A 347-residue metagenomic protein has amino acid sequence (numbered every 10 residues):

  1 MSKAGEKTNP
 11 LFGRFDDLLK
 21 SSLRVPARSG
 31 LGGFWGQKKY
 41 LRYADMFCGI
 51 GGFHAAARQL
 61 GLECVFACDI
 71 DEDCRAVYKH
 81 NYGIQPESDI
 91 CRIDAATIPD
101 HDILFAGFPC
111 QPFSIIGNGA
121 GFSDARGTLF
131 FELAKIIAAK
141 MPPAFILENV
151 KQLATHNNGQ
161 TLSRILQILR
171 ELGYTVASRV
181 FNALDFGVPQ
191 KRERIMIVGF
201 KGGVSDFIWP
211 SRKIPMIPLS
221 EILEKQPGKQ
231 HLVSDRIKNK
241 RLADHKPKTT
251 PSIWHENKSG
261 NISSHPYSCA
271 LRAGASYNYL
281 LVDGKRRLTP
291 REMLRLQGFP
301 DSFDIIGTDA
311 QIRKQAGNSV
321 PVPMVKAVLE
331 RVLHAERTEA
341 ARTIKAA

Functional and structural regions predicted by a protein language model:
M1-C64, I168-T175, V180, D185 (+1 more regions): S-adenosyl-L-methionine-dependent DNA methyltransferase catalytic core
G5-S22, P26-A144, K151-S163, R170: Core alpha/beta nucleotide-donor-binding catalytic domains of modification enzymes
G117-A120, N149, Q311-I312, A316: Short coil/turn segments at secondary-structure junctions
E148-K151, F181: Short strand-turn motif at the edge of the Rossmann-like AdoMet-binding core
